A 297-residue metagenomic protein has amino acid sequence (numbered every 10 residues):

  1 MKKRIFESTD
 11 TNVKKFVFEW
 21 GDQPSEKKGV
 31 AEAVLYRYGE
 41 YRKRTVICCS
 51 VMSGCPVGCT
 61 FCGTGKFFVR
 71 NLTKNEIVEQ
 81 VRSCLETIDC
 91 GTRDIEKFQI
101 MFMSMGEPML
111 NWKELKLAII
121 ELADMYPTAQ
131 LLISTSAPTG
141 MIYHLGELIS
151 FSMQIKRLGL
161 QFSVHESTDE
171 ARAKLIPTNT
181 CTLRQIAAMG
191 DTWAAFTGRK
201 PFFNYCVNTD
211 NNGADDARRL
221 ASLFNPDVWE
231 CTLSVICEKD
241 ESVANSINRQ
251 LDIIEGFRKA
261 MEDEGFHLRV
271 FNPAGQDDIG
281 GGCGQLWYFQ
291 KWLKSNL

Functional and structural regions predicted by a protein language model:
M1-K28, D191-P201, Y205-L297: Auxiliary Fe-S-binding modules of radical SAM enzymes
M1-V51, S83-D94: N-terminal [4Fe-4S]-dependent radical SAM core
R37, Q161-V164, N272-A274: Residues at the C-termini of beta-strands that transition into short coil/loop
R37, S53, G63-K66, C237: A short beta-strand motif that forms part of the nucleic acid-binding face of small beta-barrel RNA-binding folds
K43-I47, T60-F196, K200-T209, E230-S234: Core AdoMet radical
C49, N71, T180, I247-L251 (+1 more regions): Short, conserved loop/turn and helix-capping segments at secondary-structure boundaries that abut family-defining
V51-G58: Cysteine-centered iron-sulfur cluster-binding motifs in ferredoxin-type domains/subunits of redox enzymes
